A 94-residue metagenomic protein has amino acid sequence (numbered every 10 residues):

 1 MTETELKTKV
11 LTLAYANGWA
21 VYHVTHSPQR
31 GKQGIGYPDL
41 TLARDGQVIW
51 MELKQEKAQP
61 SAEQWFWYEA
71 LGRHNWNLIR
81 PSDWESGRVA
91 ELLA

Functional and structural regions predicted by a protein language model:
M1-A94: Catalytic phosphate/metal-binding cores of nucleic-acid and nucleotide-processing enzymes, i.e., regions that mediate
